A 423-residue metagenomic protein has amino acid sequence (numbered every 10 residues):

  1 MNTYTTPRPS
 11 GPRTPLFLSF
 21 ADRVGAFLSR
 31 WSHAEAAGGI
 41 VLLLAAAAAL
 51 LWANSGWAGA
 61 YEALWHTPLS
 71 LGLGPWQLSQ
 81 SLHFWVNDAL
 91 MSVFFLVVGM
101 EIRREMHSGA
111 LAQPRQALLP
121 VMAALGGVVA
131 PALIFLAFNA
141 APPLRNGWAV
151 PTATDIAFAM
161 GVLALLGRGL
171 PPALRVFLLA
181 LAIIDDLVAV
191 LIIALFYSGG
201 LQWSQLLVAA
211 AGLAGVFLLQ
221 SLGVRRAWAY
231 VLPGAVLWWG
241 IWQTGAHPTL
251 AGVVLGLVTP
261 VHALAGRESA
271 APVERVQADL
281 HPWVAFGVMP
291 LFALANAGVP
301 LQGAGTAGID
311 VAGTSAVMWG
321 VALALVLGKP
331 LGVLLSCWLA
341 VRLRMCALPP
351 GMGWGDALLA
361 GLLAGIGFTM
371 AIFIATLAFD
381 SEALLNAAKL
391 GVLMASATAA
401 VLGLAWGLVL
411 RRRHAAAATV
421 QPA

Functional and structural regions predicted by a protein language model:
R8-A34, L51-N54, T67, I192 (+4 more regions): Predominantly late transmembrane helices and immediately cytosolic-facing juxtamembrane segments
L50-S55, S92-E105, A124-A140, I156-M160 (+11 more regions): Transmembrane alpha-helical segments of multi-pass membrane transport proteins and ion-pumping complexes
W52-L64, Q77-V86, V97-Q113, V129-A149: Transmembrane alpha-helix boundary signature
S70-N87, W148-A153, W242-Q243, S315-A324: Short aromatic-rich membrane-water interface segments that cap or initiate transmembrane helices in multi-pass membrane
E105-A132, Q202-A211, P300-L331, W354 (+2 more regions): Entry/N-cap segments of selected transmembrane alpha helices and their immediately preceding amphipathic helices
Q113-M122, A141-A153, L170-A180, G313-L323 (+2 more regions): The feature identifies polytopic integral membrane transport proteins across all domains of life
A137-W148, A194-G200, M370-L390: Interfacial helix-loop-helix junctions of multi-pass membrane proteins
L163-P260: Functional cores that coordinate and move charged inorganic groups
